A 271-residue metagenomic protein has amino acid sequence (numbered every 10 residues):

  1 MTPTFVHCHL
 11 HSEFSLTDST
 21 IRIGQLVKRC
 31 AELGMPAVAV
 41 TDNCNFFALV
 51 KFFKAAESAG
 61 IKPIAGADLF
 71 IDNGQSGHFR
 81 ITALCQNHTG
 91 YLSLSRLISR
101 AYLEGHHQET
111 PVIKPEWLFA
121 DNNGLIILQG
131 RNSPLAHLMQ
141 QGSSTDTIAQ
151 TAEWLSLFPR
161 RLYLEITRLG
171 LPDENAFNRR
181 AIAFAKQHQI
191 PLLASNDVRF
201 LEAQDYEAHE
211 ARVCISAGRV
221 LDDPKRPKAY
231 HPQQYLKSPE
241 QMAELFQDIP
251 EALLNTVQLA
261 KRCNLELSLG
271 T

Functional and structural regions predicted by a protein language model:
M1-T271: Phosphodiester-processing cores and adjacent nucleic acid-binding clamps
